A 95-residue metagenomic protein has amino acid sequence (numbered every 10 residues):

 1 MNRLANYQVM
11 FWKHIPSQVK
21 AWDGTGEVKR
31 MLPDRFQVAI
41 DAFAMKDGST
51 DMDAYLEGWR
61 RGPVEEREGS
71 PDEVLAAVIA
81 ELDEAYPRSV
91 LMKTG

Functional and structural regions predicted by a protein language model:
M1-E27: Short, charged/polar N-terminal "headpieces" of proteins
K20, E27, A44, V64-R67 (+1 more regions): Residues in flexible loops and secondary-structure boundaries
G24-R61: Acidic, aromatic-enriched beta-alpha/helix-loop junctions
D51-G95: Acidic, low-complexity intrinsically disordered segments
